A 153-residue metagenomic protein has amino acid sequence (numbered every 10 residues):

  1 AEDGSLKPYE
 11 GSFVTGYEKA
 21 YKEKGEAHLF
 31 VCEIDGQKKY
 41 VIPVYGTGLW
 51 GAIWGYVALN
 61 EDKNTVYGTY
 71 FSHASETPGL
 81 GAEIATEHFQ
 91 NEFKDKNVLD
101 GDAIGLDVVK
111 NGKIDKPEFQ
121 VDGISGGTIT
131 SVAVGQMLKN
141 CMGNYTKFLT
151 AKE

Functional and structural regions predicted by a protein language model:
A1-E153: Flexible, solvent-exposed loop/hinge segments and secondary-structure transition points
